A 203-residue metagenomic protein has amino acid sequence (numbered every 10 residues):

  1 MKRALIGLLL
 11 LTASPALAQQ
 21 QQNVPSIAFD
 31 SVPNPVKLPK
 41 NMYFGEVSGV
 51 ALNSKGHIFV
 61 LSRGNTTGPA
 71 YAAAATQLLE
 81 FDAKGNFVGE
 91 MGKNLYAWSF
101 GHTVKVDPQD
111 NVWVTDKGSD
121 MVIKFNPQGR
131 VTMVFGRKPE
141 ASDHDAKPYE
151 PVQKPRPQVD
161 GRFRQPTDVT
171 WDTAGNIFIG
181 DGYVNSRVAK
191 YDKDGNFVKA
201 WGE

Functional and structural regions predicted by a protein language model:
M1-A4: Positively charged n-region of N-terminal signal peptides that target proteins for export
G7-L9, D160: Hydrophobic residues within membrane-embedded alpha helices
L9-L17: Hydrophobic h-region of N-terminal signal peptides that target proteins for export in Gram-negative bacteria
Q19-E203: Eukaryotic scaffold repeat domains enriched in small/polar residues
